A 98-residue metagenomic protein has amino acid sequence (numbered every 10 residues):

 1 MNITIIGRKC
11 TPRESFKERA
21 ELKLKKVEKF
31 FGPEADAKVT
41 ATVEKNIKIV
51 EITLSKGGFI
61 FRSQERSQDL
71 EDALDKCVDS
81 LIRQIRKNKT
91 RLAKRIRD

Functional and structural regions predicted by a protein language model:
M1-D98: N-terminal, polar/charged subdomain of small-to-medium soluble alpha/beta proteins
